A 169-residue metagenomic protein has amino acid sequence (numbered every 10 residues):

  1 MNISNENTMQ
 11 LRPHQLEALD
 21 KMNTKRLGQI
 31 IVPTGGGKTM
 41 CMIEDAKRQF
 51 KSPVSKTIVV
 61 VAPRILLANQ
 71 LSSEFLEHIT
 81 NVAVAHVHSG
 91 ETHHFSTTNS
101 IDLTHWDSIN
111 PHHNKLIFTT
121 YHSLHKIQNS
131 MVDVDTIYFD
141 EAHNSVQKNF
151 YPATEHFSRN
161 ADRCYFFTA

Functional and structural regions predicted by a protein language model:
M1-I31: Conserved pre-motif I regulatory segment
M22, C41-Q49, L71, A153: Hydrophobic residues on the short alpha-helix immediately C-terminal to a glycine-rich phosphate/catalytic loop
T24-I30, S55-T57, N114-K115: Pre-Walker A (Motif I) flank of P-loop NTPase domains
K25-D45: Walker A/P-loop
T39-E44, V54-E77: Conserved Walker A/P-loop ATP-binding site and its immediately adjacent core in helicase/helicase-like ATPase domains
L66-S100: Conserved helix-turn-beta segment of the N-terminal RecA-like "Helicase ATP-binding" lobe in SF1/SF2 helicases
I109-I127: Conserved two-lobed SF2 helicase motor
Y121-L124, N129-F166: SF2 helicase catalytic motif II
